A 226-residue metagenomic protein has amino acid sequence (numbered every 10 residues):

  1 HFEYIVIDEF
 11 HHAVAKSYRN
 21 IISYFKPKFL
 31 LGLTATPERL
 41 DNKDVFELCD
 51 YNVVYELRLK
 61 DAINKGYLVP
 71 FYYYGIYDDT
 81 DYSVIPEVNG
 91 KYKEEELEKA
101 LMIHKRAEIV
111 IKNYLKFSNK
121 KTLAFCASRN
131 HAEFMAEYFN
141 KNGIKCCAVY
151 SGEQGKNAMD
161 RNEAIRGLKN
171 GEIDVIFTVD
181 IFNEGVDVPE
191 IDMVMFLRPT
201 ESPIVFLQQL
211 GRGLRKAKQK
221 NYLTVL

Functional and structural regions predicted by a protein language model:
H1: Inter-Walker segment of RecA-like/P-loop motor cores
Y4, H11-Y73: Post-DEXD/H (motif II) to motif III coupling segment of the RecA-like Helicase ATP-binding lobe
I7-V14, R39-L40, G185, P203 (+1 more regions): Catalytic P-loop NTPase motifs of RecA-like helicase/translocase cores
V53-L123: Conserved interdomain linker/interface between the two RecA-like ATPase lobes of SF2 helicase motors
G66, I176-V194, G211-R215: SF2 helicase motor core recognition
K121-S128, V149: Conserved RecA-like ASCE P-loop NTPase motor core of nucleic-acid helicases/translocases
A132-A136, N140, I144-F182: Conserved helicase ATPase core of P-loop NTP-dependent helicases/translocases
P203-Q208, R212-L226: Conserved segment of the helicase C-terminal RecA-like domain
